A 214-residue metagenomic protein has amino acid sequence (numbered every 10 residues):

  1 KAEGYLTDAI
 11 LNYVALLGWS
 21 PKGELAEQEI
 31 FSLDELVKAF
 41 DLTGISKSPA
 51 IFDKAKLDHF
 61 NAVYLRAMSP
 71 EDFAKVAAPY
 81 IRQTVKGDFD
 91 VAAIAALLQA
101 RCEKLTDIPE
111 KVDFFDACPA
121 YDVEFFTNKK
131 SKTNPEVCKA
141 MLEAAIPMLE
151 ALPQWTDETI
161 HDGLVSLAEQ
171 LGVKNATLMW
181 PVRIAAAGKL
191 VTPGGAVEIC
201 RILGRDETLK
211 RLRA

Functional and structural regions predicted by a protein language model:
K1, E27, G44, S48 (+6 more regions): Generic amphipathic alpha-helical segments used as scaffolds and interaction surfaces in large, multi-domain proteins
K1-Y64, P79, W180-V191: Alpha-helical recognition segments enriched in aromatics with Gly/Pro capping that present substrate-recognition
V14, E24-S32, S48-K54, A74-K75 (+5 more regions): Short coil/turn segments at secondary-structure boundaries
E35-G44, C102, D122-F125, E169-L171 (+1 more regions): Short, mixed-charge aromatic SLiMs
F60-N61, Y80, A117-A120, I202-T208: Short alpha-helical linear motifs
P70-L171: Small-residue-rich helix-loop
E158-R213: Charged substrate- and nucleic-acid-binding regions of tRNA-handling and nucleotidyl-transfer enzymes, centered on
